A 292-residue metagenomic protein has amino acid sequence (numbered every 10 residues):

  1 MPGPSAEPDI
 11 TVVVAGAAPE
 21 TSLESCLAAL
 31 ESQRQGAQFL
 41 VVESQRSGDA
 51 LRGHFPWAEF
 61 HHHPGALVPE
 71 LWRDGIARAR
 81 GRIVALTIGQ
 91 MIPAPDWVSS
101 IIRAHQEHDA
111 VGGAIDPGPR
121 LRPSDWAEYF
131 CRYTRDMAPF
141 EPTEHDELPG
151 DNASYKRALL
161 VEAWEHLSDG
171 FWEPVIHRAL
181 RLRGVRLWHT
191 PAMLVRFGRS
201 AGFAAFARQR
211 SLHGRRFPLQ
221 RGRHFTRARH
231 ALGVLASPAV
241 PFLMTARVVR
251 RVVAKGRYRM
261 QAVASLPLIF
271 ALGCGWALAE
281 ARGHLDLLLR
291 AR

Functional and structural regions predicted by a protein language model:
M1-A29: N-proximal low-complexity "stem/linker" segments adjacent to membrane-targeting elements
A28-A37: Short, acidic, metal-binding catalytic loop of nucleotide-sugar glycosyltransferases
H63-A79: Glycine-rich, basic loop-to-helix element that forms the pyrophosphate-binding segment of sugar-nucleotide handling
V84: Short aromatic/hydrophobic "clamp" motif used to bind/position activated sugar donors
P95-S124: Conserved donor NDP-sugar-binding/catalytic core segment of glycosyltransferases
D136-Y155, S168-F171: A recurrent flexible, glycine/aromatic-enriched loop bordering the glycosyltransferase active site that acts as
A153, L159-A163, S168-G202: A short, conserved alpha-helix in the catalytic core of glycosyltransferases
R196-L272: Active-site-adjacent helix/loop segment of glycosyltransferases that harbors family-specific signature motifs
